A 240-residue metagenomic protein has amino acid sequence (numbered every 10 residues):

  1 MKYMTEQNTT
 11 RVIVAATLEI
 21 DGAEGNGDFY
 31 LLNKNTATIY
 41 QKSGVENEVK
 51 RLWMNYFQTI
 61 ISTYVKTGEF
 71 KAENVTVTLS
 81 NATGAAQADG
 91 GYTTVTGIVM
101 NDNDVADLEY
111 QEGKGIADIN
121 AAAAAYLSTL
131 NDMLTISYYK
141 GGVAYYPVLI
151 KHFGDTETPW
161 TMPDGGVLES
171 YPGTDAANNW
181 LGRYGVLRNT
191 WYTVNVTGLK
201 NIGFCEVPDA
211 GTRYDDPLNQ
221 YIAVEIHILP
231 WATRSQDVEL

Functional and structural regions predicted by a protein language model:
M1-L240: Extracytoplasmic cysteine-anchoring/structural motifs
